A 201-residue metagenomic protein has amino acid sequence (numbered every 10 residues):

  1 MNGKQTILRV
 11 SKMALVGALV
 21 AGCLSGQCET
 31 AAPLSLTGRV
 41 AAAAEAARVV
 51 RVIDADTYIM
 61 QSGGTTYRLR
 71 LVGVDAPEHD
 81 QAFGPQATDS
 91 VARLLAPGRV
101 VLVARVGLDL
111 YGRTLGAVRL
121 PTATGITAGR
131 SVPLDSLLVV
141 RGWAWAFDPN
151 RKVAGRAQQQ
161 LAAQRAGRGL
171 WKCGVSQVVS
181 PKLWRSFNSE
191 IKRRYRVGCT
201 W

Functional and structural regions predicted by a protein language model:
N2-W201: Small beta-barrel nucleic-acid-binding modules, primarily SNase/OB-fold domains and secondarily Tudor-like barrels
